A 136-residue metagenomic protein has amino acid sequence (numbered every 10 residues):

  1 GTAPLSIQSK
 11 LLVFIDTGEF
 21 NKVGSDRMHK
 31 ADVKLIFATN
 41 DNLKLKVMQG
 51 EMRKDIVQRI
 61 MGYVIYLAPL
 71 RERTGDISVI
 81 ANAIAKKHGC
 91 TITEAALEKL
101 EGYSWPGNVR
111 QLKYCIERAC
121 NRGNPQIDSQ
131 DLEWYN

Functional and structural regions predicted by a protein language model:
G1-T2, L12, E133: Catalytic acidic motif of RecA-like/P-loop NTPases
P4, I15-D16, C120: Protein kinase-like catalytic domain
I7: Conserved short segment within the HATPase_c
K10, F14, V23-S25: Conserved helical "switch/dimer-interface" subregion of ABC/ABC-like ATPase nucleotide-binding domains
I15-G18, Y63: Helix-rich effector regions associated with P-loop NTPase G domains
T17-G18, N40-L43: The feature captures the ABC ATPase H-loop/switch
F20, L35-F37: Hydrophobic/aliphatic anchor position in the core parallel beta-sheet of P-loop NTPase nucleotide-binding domains
G24-K34, N42-N136: Nucleotide-binding/hydrolysis machinery
